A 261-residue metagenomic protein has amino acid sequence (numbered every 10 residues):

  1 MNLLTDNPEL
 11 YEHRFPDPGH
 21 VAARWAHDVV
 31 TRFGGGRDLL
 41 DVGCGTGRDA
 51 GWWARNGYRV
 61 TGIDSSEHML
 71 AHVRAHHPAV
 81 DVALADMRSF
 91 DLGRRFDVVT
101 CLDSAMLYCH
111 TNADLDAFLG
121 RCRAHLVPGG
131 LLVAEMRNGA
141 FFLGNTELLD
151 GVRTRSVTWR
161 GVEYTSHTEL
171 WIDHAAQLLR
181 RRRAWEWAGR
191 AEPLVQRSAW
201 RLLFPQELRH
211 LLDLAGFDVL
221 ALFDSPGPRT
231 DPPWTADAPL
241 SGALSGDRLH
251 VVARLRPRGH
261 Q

Functional and structural regions predicted by a protein language model:
M1-G35: Conserved class I S-adenosyl-L-methionine
G36-G45: Conserved class I S-adenosyl-L-methionine
G47-S89: Class I SAM-dependent methyltransferase SAM/SAH-binding core
R88-V98: A short acidic, Gly/Pro-enriched loop at the edge of an enzyme's catalytic core that lines a small-molecule cofactor
D97-A113: A short SAM/SAH-binding and catalytic strip from SAM-dependent methyltransferases
D116-P128: A short glycine-rich, Lys/Arg-flanked "PGG" loop and its adjoining helix->strand segment in the class I
V133-H210: SAM-dependent methyltransferase
R201-Q261: C-terminal lobe and adjacent flexible extensions of AdoMet/dcAdoMet transferase-like proteins
